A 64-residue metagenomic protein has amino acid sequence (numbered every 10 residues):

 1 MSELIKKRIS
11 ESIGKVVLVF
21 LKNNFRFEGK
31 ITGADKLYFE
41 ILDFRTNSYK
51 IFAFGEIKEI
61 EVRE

Functional and structural regions predicted by a protein language model:
S2-E64: Conserved RNA-binding domains used in RNP assembly and mRNA/RNA metabolism
